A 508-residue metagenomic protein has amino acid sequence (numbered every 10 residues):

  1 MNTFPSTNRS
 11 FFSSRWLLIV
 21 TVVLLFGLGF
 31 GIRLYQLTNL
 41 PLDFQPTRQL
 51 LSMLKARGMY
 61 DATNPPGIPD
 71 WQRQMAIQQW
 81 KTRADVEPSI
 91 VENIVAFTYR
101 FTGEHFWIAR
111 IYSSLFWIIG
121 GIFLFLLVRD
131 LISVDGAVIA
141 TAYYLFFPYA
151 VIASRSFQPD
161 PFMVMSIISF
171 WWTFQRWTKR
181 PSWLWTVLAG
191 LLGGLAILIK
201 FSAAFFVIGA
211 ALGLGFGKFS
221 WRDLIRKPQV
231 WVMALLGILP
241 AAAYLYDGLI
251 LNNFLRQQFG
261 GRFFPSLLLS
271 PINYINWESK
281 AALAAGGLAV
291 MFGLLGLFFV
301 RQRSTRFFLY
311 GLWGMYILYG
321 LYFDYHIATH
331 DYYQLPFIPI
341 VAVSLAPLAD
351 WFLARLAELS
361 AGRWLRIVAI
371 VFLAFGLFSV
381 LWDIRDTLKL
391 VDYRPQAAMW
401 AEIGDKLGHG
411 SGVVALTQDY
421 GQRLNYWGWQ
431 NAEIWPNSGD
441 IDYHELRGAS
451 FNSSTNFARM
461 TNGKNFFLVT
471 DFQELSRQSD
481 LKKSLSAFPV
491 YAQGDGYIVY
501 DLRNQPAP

Functional and structural regions predicted by a protein language model:
F26, L124-F146, V164-M165, L184 (+1 more regions): Transmembrane-helix signature of polytopic, membrane-embedded enzymes that assemble or transfer cell-envelope glycans
G29, A140-L145, G193, I197 (+1 more regions): Short helix- or helix-capping micro-motifs that position conserved polar/aromatic residues at function-defining sites
F30-L34, A203, L348-L353, R363-D392 (+1 more regions): Transmembrane alpha-helical segments
S52-A62, L195-L198, A204-F308, L312 (+2 more regions): Transmembrane-lumen/periplasm boundary regions of multi-pass, lipid-linked membrane glycan transferases
I108-L131, S169-T173: Transmembrane-helix motifs of polytopic, lipid-linked glycan transferases
R129-D135, F170-T186, A196, V300: Membrane-interface transmembrane helices that cradle and orient dolichyl/undecaprenyl
Y149-F162: Short acidic/glycine- and proline-prone juxtamembrane loop motifs at membrane-interface regions of multi-pass membrane
K389, G404-D442, N465-F472: Short periplasmic/luminal acceptor-recognition loop of GT-C membrane glycosyltransferases, typified by
